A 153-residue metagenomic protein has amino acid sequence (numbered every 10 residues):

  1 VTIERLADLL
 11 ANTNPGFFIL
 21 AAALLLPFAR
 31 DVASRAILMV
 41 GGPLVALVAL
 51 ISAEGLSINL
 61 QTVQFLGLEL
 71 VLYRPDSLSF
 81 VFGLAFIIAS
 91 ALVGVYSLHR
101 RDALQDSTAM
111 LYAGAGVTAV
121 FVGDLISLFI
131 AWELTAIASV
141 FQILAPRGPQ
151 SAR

Functional and structural regions predicted by a protein language model:
T2-S107: Transmembrane helix-loop-helix hairpins at membrane boundaries of multipass inner-membrane proteins
V32, S107-L111, A115-R153: Alpha-helical multi-pass transmembrane bundles of energy-transducing inner-membrane proteins
